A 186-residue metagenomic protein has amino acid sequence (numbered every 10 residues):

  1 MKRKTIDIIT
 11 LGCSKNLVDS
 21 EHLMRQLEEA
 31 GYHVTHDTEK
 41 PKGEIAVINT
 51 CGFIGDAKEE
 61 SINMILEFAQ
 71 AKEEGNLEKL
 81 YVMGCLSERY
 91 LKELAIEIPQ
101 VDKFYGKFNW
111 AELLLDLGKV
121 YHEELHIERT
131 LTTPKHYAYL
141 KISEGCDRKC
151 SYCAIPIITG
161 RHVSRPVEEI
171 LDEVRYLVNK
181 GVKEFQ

Functional and structural regions predicted by a protein language model:
M1-Q186: Proteins enriched for Cys/Gly/acidic motifs involved in redox and nucleic-acid/cofactor modification
